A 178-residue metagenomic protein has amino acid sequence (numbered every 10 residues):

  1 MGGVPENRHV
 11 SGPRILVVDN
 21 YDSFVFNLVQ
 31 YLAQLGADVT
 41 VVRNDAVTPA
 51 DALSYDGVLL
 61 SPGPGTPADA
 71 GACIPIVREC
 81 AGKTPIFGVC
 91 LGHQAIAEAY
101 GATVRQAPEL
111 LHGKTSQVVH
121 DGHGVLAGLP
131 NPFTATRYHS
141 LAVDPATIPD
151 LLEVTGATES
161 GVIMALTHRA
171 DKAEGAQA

Functional and structural regions predicted by a protein language model:
M1-G82, L91: N-terminal beta1-alpha1 cap of cysteine-dependent amidohydrolase-like domains
R43, Q106, R137: Short loop/edge segments at beta-strand edges and connector loops that shape dinucleotide/nucleotide cofactor-binding
P49-L53, I96-A99, P145-P149, T167: Short loop/helix-cap segments at secondary-structure boundaries that form the rim of catalytic
S54, T115-Q117, S140, I163-A165 (+1 more regions): Conserved hydrophobic/aromatic beta-strand scaffold that supports enzyme active sites
Y55-G128, P132-T134: Cysteine-nucleophile active-site neighborhood
G122-D171: Catalytic beta-strand/loop cores that center a nucleophilic Ser/Cys/Thr and support acyl-enzyme chemistry
A170-A178: Short helix/strand-capping connector loops at secondary-structure junctions
